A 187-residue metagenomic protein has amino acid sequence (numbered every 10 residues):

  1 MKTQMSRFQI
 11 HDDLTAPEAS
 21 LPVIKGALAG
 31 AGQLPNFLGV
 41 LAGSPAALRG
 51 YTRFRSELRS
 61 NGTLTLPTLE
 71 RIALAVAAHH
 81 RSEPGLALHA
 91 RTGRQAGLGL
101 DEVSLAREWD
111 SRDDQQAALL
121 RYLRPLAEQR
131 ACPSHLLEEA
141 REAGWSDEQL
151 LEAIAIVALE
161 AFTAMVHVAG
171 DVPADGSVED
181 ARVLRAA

Functional and structural regions predicted by a protein language model:
M1-A187: Hydrophobic alpha-helical segments
